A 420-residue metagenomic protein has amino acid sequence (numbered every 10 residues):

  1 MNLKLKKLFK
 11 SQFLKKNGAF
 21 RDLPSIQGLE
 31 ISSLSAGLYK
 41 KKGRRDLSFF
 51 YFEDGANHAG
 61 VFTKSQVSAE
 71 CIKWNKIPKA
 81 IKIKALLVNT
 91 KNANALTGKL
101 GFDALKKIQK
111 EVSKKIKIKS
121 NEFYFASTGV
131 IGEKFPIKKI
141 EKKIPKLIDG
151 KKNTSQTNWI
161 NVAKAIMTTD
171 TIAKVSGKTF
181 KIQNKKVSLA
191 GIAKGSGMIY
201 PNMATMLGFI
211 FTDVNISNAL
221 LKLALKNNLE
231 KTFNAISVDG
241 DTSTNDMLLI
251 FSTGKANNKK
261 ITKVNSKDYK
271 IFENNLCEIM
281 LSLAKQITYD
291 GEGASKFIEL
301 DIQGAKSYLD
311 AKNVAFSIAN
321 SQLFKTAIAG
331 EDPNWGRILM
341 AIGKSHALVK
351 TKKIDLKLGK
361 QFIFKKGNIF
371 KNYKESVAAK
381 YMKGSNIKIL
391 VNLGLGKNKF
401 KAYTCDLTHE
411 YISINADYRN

Functional and structural regions predicted by a protein language model:
N2-K106, S113-N420: A structural signal for small-residue-enriched, beta-sheet-centric alpha/beta enzyme cores and oligomeric scaffold folds
